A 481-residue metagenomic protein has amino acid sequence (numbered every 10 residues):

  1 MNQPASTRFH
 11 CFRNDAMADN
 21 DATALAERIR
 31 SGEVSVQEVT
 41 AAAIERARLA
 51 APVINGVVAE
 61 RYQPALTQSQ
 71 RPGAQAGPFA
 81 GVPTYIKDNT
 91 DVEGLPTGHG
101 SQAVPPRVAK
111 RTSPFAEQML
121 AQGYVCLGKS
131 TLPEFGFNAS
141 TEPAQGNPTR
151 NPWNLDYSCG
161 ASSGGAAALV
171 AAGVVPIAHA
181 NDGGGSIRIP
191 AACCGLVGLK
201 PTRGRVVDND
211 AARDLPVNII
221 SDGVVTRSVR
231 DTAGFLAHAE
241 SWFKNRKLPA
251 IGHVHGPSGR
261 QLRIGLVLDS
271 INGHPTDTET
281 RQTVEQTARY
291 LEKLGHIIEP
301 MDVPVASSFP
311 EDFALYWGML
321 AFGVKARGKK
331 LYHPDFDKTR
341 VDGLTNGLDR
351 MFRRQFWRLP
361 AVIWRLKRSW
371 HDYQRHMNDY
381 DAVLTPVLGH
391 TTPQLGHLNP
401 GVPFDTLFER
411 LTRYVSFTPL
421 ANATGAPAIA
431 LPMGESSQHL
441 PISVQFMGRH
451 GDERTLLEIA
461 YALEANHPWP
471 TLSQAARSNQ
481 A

Functional and structural regions predicted by a protein language model:
N2-G183, R289-Y290, L294-G295, E299-M301 (+1 more regions): Gly/Ser-rich catalytic/binding loops embedded in alpha/beta enzyme cores
S6-N14, F79-Q102, S258-V267, G318-Q374 (+3 more regions): Short helix-loop capping/hinge segments that flank enzyme active sites or metal/cofactor-binding pockets
G32, G81, A121, V175-P176 (+1 more regions): Glycine-rich, small-residue loops and helix-cap segments that act as flexible hinges at active-site edges
E33-A41, Q70, T278-V303, G328-P334 (+1 more regions): Acyltransferase
A43, T232, I264, L291 (+1 more regions): Residue-level signal for inorganic ion chemistry
T97-P106, D277, P393-P400: Glycine/threonine-rich flexible loop motifs
R111-L236, A423, P427-G434, Q438-S443: Short glycine/serine-rich loop segments
K200-E285, H467-A481: A short helix-breaking turn/cap at a secondary-structure junction
